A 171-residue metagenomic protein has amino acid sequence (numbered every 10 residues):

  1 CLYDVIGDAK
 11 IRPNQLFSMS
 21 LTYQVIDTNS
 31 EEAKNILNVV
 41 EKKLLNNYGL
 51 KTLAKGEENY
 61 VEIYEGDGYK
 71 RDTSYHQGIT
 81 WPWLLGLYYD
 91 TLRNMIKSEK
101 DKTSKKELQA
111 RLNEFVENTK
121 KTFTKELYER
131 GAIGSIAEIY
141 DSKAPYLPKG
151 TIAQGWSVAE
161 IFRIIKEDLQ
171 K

Functional and structural regions predicted by a protein language model:
C1-I63, N118-V158, I165: Catalytic cores of carbohydrate-active enzymes
C1-L2, L21, S74-Y75, W81 (+3 more regions): Broad hydrophobic/π-residue packing in well-ordered secondary structure
T22-N38, L92-E117, L169-K171: Structural helix-adjacent loops and short alpha-helical linkers that scaffold large soluble proteins
N38, I79, W83-D90, A110 (+3 more regions): Feature representing long, continuous alpha-helical segments
V61-K100, F162-K166: C-terminal substrate/ligand-recognition segments
Y69-T73, K100, S104, L108 (+2 more regions): Generic alpha-helix detector with strongest preference for long hydrophobic helices that associate with membranes
H76-T80, S104-F115, Y128, K149 (+1 more regions): Short amphipathic alpha-helical interaction segments
